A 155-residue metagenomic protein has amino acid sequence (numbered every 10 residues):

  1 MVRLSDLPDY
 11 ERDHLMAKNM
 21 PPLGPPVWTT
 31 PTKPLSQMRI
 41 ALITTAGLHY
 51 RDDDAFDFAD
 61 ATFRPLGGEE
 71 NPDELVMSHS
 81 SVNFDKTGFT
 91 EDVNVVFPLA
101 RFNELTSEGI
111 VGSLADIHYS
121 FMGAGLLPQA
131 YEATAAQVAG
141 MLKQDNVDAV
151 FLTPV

Functional and structural regions predicted by a protein language model:
M1-V155: An N-terminal assembly and electron-transfer interface module characteristic of large anaerobic redox and radical
